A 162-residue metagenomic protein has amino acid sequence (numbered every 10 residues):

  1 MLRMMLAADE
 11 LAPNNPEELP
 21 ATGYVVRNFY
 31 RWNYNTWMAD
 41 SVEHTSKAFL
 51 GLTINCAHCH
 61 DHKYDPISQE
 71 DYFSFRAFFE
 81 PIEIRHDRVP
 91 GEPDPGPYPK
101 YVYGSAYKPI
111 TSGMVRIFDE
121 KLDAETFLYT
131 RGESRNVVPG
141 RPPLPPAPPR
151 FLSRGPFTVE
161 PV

Functional and structural regions predicted by a protein language model:
M1-Y107, T126, S153, F157-T158 (+1 more regions): Short, structured secondary-structure elements that scaffold catalytic or ligand/cofactor-binding regions
Y103-V162: Long, charged, low-complexity terminal extensions
